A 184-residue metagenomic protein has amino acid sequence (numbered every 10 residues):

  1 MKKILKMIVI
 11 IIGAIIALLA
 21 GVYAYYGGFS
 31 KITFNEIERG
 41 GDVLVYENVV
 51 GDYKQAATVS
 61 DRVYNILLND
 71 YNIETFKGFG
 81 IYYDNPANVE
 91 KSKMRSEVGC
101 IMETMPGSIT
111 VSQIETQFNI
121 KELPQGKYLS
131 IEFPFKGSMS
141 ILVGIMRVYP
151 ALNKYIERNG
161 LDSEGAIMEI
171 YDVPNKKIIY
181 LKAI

Functional and structural regions predicted by a protein language model:
K2-I184: A solvent-exposed interaction/effector surface
